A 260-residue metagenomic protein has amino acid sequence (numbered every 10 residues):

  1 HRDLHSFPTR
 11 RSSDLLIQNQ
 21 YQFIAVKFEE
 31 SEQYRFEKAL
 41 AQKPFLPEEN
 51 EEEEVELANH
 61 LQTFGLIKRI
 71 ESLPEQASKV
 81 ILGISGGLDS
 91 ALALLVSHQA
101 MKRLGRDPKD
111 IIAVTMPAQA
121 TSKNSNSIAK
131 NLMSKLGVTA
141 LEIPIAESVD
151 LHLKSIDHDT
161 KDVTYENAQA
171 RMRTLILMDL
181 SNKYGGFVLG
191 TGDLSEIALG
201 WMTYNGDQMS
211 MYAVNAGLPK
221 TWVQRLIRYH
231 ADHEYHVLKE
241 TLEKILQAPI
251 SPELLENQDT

Functional and structural regions predicted by a protein language model:
H1, H5-S12: Short, small-residue-biased leader/transition segments that mark boundaries at the very start of proteins
S13-G86, S90-T260: ATP/NTP-dependent adenylation/nucleotidyl-transfer catalytic domains that generate, transfer, or process NMP-activated
